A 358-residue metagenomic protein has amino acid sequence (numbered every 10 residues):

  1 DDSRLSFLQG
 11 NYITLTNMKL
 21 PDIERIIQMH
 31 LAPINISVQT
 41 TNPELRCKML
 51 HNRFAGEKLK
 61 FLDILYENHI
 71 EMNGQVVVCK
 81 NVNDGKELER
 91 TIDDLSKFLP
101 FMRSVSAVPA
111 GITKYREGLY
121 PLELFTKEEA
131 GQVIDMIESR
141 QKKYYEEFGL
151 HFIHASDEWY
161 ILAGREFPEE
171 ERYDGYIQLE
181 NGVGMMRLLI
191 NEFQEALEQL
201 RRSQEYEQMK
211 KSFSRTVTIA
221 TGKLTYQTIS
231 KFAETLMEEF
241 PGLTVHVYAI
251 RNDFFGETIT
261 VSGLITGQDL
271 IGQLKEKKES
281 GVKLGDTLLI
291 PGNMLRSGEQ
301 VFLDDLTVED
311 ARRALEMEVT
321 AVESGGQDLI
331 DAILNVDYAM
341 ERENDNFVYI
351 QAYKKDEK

Functional and structural regions predicted by a protein language model:
D1-F101, G111-R140: Conserved Radical SAM active-site core
P33-N35, E71-N73, S104-S106, F152-H154 (+1 more regions): Structural preference for beta-strand elements that scaffold enzyme active sites
Q75-V77, V105, I290-M294: Short glycine-rich or small-residue beta-strand-to-loop segments that form or flank ligand, phosphate, metal/Fe-S
K97-F98, G111-K358: Auxiliary Fe-S-binding modules of radical SAM enzymes
